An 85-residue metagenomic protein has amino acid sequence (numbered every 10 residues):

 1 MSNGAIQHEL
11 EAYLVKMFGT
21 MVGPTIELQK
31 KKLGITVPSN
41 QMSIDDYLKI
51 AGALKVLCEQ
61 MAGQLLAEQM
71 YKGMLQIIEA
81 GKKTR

Functional and structural regions predicted by a protein language model:
M1, A5, M42-D45: Short coil/turn linker and secondary-structure boundary residues
S2-T36: N-terminal acidic leader/helix
L10, I26-Q29, L54, M70 (+1 more regions): Generic structural signal of hydrophobic/aromatic residues within well-ordered alpha-helices of folded domains
V37-K72: Short, charged early-sequence alpha-helical segments and their helix-coil boundaries
K83-R85: Acidic, serine/proline-rich low-complexity intrinsically disordered regions
